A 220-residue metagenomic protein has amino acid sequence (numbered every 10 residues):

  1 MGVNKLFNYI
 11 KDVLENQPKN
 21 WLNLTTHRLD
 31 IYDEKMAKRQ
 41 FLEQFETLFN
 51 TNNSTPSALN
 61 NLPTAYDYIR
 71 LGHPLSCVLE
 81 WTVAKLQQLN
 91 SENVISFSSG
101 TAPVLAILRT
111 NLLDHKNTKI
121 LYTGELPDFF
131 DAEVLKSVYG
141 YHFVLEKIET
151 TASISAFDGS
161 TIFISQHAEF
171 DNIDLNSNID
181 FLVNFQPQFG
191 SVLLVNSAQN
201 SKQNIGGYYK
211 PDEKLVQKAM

Functional and structural regions predicted by a protein language model:
M1-L105, R109-M220: Conserved N-terminal alpha-helix of the aminotransferase class I/II PLP-enzyme fold
